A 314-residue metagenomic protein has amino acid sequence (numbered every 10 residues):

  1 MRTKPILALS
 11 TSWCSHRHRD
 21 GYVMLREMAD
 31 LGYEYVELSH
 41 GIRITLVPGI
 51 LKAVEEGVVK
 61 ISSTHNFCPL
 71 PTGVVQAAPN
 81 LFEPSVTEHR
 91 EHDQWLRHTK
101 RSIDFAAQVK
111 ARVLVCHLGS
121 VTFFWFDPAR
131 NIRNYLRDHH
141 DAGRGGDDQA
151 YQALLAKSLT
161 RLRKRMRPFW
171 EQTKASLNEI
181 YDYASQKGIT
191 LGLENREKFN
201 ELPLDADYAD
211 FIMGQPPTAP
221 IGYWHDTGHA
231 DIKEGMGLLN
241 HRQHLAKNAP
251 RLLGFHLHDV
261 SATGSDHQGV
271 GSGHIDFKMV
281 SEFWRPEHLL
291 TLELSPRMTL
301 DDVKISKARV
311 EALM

Functional and structural regions predicted by a protein language model:
M1-A111, R130-A150, P168-W170, N178 (+1 more regions): N-terminal pre-domain/capping segments
M1-L7, T11-A29, I44, E55 (+5 more regions): Histidine-acidic metal/acid-base catalytic patches
E34-H40, G192-E194, T291-E293: Short catalytic-loop micro-motif centered on adjacent basic/acidic residues
V36, L81, L159, M166 (+5 more regions): Residues at structural and domain junctions
I61-S63, L193, H225, L292: Hydrophobic residues in well-ordered beta-strands that form the structural core
F67, R196-E197, G228, S295: Catalytic metal-binding/acid-base residues of hydrolase active sites
P84-G222: Active-site acidic/histidine proton-transfer and metal-coordination neighborhood in alpha/beta enzyme cores
